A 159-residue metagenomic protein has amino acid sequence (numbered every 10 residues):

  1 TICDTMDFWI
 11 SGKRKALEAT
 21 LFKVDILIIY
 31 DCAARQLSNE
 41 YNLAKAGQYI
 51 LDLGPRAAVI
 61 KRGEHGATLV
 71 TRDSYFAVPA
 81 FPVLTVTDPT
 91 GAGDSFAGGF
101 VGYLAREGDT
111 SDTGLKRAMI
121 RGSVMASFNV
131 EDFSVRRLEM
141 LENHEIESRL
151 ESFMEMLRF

Functional and structural regions predicted by a protein language model:
T1-Y49, R56, G66: Conserved beta-alpha-beta core of the PfkB/ribokinase-like small-molecule kinase fold
L43-F159: Conserved phosphate-binding/catalytic region of the ribokinase-like
